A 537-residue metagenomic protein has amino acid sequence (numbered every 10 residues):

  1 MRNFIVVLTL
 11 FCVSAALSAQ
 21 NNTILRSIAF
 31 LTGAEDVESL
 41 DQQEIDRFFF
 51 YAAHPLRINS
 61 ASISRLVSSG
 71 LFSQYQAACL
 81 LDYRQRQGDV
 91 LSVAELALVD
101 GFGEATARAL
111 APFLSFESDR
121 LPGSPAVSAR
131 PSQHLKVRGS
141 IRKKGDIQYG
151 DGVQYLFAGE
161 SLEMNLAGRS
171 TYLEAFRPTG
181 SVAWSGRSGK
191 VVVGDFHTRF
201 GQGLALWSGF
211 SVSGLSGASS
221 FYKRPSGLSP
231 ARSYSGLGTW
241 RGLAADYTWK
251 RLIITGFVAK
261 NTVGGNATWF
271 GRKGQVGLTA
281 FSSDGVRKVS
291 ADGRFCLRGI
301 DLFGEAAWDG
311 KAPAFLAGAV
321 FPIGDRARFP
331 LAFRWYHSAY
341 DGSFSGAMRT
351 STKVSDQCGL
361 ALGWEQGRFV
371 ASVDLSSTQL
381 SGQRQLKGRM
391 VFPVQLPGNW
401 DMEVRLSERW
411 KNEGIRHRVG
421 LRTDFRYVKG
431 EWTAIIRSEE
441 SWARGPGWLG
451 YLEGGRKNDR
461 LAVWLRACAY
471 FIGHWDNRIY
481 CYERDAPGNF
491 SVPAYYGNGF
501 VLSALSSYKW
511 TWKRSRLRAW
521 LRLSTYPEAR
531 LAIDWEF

Functional and structural regions predicted by a protein language model:
F4-V13: Sec-dependent N-terminal signal peptides
L17-A19: Boundary at the C-terminal end of the N-terminal hydrophobic targeting segment
G33-F49, A94-A129, F200, A332: Alpha-helical interaction/regulatory segments in DNA maintenance proteins
Q42-L91, A105-L114: Amphipathic, charged-and-aliphatic alpha-helical interface segments that function as noncatalytic docking
G123-G145, S161-L166, V191, G274-V276 (+1 more regions): Transmembrane beta-strand segments of Gram-negative outer membrane beta-barrel proteins
R142-M164, S170-V182, G186-G189, G238-T239: Outer-membrane beta-barrel translocator/receptor signature
L173-S226, R232-I254, P330-S343, N458-D476: Outer membrane beta-barrel
D284-K288, C296-F537: Exposed, low-structure sequence patches enriched in small/polar residues
